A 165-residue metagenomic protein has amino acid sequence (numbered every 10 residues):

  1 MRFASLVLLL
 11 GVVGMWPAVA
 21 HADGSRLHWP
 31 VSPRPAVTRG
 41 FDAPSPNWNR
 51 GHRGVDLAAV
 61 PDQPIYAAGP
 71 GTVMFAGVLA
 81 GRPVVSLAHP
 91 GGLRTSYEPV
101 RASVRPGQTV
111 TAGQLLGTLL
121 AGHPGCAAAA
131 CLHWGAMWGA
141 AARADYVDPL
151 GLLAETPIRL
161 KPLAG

Functional and structural regions predicted by a protein language model:
R2-V84, T111-A112, V147-G165: Surface-exposed, glycine-biased beta-strand/turn segments
T38, T72-M74, R101, G117-L120: Conserved positions in beta-strands of structured domains
S45, A80, L93, S103 (+2 more regions): Feature marks short, surface-exposed loop/turn motifs that line or immediately flank catalytic pockets and channel
D62-Q63, G77-L79, A102, P124-G125 (+1 more regions): Short polar/acidic secondary-structure junctions
A68-S103, H133: Zn2+-dependent peptidoglycan hydrolase active-site motif and core
S86-A88, Q108-G165: Conserved, short, structured surface segments that act as functional micro-motifs
